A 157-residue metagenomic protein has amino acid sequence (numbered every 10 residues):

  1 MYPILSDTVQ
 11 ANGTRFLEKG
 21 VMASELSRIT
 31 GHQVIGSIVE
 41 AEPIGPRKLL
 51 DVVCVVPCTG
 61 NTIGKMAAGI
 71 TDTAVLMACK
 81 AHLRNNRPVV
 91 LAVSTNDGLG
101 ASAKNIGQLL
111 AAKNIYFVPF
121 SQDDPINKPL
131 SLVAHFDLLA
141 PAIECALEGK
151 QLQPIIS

Functional and structural regions predicted by a protein language model:
M1-V89, S94-S157: A cross-family phosphate/adenosyl-ligand binding-site feature
